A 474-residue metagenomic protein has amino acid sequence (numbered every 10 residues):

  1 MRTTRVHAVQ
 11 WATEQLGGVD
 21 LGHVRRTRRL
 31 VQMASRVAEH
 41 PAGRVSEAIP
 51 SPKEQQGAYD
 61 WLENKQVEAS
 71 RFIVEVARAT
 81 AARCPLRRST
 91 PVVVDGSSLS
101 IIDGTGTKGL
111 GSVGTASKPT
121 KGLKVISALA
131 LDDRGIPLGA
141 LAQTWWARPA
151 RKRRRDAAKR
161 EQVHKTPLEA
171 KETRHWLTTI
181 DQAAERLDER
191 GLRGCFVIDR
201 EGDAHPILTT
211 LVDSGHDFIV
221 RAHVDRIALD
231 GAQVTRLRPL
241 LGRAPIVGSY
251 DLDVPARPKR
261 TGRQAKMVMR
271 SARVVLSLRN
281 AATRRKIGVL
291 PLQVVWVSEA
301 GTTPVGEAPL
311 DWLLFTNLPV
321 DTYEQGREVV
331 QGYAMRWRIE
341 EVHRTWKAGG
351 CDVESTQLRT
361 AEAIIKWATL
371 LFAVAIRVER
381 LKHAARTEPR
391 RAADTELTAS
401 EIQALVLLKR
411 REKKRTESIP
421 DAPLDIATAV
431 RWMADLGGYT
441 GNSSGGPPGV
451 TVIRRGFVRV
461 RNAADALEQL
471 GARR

Functional and structural regions predicted by a protein language model:
M1-G109, P119-K124, A130-R474: Single, function-defining residue in the core of a domain
S112-T115: Conserved mixed alpha/beta core segments that line enzyme active sites in large multi-domain catalysts
